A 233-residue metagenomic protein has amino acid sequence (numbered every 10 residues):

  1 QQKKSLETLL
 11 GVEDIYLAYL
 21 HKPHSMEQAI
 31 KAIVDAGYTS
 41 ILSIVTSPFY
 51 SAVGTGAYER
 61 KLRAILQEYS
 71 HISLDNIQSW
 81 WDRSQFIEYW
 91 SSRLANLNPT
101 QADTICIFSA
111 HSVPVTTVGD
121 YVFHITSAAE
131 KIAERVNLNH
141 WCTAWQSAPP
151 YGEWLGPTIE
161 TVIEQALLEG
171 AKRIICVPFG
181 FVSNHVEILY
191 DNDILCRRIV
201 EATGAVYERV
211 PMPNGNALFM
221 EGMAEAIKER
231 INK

Functional and structural regions predicted by a protein language model:
Q1-K233: Active-site-proximal alpha-helix that buttresses catalytic centers in soluble enzyme cores
